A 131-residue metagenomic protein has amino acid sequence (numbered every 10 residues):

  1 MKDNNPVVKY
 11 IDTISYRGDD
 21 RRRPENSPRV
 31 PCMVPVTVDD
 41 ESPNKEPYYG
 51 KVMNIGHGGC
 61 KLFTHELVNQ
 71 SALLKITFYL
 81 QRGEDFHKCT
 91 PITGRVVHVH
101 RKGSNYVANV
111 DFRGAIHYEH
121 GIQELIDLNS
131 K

Functional and structural regions predicted by a protein language model:
M1-I55, D127-K131: N-terminal helix initiation/capping motif
V30, N44, Q70-A72, K88 (+1 more regions): Residue-level preference for beta-strand/loop junctions
V30-V36, V68-Q81: Short coil-to-beta transition motif at edge beta-strands of beta-rich domains
E41-P43, H57-G58, V99-S104: Short, conserved beta-turn/loop elements at beta-strand boundaries and strand-helix junctions
Y48-V52, T90-V99: Short beta-strand-centered aromatic/proline hotspots
K61-T64, K102-R113: Short, solvent-exposed secondary-structure boundary/capping segments
Q81-P91: Short, Lys/Arg- and Gly-enriched loop/turn segments at beta-strand edges
H117-I126: A short macromolecule-binding patch
